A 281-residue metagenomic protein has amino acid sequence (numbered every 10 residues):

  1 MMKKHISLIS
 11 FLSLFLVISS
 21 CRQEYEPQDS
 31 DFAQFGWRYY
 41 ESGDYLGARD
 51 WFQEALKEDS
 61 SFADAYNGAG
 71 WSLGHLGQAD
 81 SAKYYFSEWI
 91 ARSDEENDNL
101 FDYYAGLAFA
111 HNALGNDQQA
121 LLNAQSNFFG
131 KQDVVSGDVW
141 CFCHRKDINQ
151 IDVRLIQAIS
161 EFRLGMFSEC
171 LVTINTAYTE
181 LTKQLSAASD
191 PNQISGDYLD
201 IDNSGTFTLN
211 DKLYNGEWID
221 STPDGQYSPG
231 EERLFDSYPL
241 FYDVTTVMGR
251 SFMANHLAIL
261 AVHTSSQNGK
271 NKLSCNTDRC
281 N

Functional and structural regions predicted by a protein language model:
P27-E54, E58: Alpha-helical segment of the N-proximal tetratricopeptide repeat
E41-S42, H75, A113, R163: Register position in tetratricopeptide repeats
